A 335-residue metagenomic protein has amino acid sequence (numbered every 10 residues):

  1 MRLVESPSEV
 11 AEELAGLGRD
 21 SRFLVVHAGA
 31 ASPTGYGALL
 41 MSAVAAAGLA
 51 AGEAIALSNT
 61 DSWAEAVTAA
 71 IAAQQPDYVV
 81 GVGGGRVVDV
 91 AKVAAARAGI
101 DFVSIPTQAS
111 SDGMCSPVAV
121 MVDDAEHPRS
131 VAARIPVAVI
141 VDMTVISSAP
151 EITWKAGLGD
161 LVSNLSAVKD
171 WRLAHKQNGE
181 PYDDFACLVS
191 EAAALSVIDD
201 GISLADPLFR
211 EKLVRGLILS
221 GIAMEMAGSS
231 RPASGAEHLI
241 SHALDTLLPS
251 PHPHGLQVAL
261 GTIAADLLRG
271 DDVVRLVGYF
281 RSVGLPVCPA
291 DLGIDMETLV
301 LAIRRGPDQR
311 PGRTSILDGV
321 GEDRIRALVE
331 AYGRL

Functional and structural regions predicted by a protein language model:
M1-Y78: ATP/NTP phosphate-donor binding region
L17-G18, I71-Q74, A95, R129-R134 (+6 more regions): Solvent-exposed alpha-helices and their adjacent loops that cap or buttress functional pockets in soluble metabolic
P33-Y36, R86-V93, S111-M114, A233 (+1 more regions): Short glycine/serine/threonine-rich phosphate/pyrophosphate-binding segments that cradle anionic phosphate groups
I71-A94, A98-T107: A short, small-residue-rich loop immediately preceding and capping a beta-strand
R97-A193: A glycine/threonine-rich phosphate-anchoring loop and its flanking beta-alpha core in nucleotide/phosphate-binding
L161, G270-L335: C-terminal charged capping/lid subdomain of soluble metabolic enzymes
D183-G284, A290: Active-site segments that bind and position negatively charged phosphate/pyrophosphate groups
